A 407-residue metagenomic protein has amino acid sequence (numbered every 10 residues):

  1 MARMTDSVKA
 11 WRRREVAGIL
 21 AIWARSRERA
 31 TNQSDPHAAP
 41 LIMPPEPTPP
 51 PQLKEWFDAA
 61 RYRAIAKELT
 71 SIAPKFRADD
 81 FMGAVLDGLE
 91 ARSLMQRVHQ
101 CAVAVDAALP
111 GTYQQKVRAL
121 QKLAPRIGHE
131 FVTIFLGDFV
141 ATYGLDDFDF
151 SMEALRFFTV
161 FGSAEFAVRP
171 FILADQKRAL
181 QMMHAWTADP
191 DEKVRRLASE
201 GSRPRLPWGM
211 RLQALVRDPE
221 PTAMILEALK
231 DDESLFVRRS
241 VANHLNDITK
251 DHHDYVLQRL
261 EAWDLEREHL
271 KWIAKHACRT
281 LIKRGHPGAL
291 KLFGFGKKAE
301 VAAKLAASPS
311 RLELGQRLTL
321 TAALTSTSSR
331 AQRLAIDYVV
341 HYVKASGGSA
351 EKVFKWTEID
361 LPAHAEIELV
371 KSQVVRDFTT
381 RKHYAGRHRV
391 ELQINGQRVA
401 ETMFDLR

Functional and structural regions predicted by a protein language model:
I42-A289, E313, R330-R333: Surface-facing alpha-helical segments and adjacent helix-coil boundary elements at the starts of domains
A307-L312: Short beta-strand segments of immunoglobulin-like
L318-T325, S329-K344: Beta-strand-rich binding/interaction modules
A345-T357: Short beta-strand and strand-turn-strand segments in soluble, beta-rich domains
F354-V374: Intrinsically disordered, low-complexity Pro/Gly/Ser/Thr-rich segments with frequent PxxP/GP/PP motifs and embedded
D377-R387: Short glycine/proline/serine/threonine-rich loop/turn segments at secondary-structure transition edges
F378, I394-A400: Short acidic/polar inter-strand loop motif in beta-rich domains
